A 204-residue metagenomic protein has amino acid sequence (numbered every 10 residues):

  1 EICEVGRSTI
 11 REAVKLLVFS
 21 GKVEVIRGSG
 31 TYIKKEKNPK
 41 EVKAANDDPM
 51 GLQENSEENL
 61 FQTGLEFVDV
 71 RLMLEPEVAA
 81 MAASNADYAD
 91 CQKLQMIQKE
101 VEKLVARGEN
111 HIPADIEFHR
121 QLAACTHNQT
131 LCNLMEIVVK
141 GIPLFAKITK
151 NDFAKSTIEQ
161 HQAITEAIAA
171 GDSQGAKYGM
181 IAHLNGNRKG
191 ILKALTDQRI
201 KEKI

Functional and structural regions predicted by a protein language model:
E1-M73, A80, K201: Short linear motifs at protein or domain termini
I10, I33, I164, G171-D172 (+1 more regions): Hydrophobic structural packing positions in well-ordered secondary structure
E41-A44, A146-K150, R188-L195, R199: Short amphipathic alpha-helical interaction/hinge segments
N55-T63, K103, F145-T149, I168: Short amphipathic alpha-helical segments at helix-loop
F67-A146, I158-H161, T165, G175-H183: Conserved amphipathic alpha-helical segments that form helical-bundle/coiled-coil interaction surfaces
Q174-I204: C-terminal effector-binding regulatory domain of bacterial HTH transcription factors
